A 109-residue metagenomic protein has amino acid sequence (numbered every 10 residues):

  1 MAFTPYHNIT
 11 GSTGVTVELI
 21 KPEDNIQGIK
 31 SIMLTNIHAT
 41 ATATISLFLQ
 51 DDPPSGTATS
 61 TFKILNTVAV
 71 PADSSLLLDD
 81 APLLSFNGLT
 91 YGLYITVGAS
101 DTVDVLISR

Functional and structural regions predicted by a protein language model:
M1-Q27, P53, G88-T90, Y94-R109: C-terminal interaction-tip segments
L19, T40-T44: Short acidic, Gly/Pro-enriched loop/turn segments at secondary-structure junctions
N25-N36: Short beta-strand elements of extracellular/lumenal beta-sandwich folds
G28, I45, L65-V68, V103: Long, low-complexity N-terminal extensions
L34-T40, G98-S100: Short solvent-exposed strand-capping/beta-turn motif centered on an Asx-Ser/Thr pair
A43, G56-A58, D104: Generic domain-boundary/flexible-linker signal
T44-Q50, L106: Beta-strand signatures of extracellular beta-sandwich domains
D52-Y91: Intrinsically disordered, low-complexity Pro/Gly/Ser/Thr-rich segments with frequent PxxP/GP/PP motifs and embedded
